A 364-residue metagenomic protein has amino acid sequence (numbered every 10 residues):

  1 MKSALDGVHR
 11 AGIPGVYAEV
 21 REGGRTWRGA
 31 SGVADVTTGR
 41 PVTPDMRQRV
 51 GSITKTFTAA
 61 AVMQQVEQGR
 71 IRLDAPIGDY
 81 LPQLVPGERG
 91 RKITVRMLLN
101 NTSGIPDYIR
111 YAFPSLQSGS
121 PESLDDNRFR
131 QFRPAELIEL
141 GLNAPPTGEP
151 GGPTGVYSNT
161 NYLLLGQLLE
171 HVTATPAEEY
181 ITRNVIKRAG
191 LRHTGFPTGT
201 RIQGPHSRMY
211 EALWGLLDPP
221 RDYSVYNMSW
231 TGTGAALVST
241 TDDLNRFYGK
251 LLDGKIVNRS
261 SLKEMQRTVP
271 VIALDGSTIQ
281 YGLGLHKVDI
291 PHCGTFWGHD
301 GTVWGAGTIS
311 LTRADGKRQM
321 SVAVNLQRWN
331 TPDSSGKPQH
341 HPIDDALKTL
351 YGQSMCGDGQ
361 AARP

Functional and structural regions predicted by a protein language model:
M1-G29, P219-P364: Catalytic loop of the DD-peptidase/beta-lactamase superfamily, centered on the K-T-G motif and neighboring
L5, G24, T58, V62 (+6 more regions): Residue-level preference for non-acidic, small/hydrophobic
P14, T37-L98, G148-S158, G232: Short active-site loop at a secondary-structure junction that contains or immediately precedes the catalytic residue(s)
A30, P41, R49, P76-Y80 (+3 more regions): Conserved beta-strand positions that form and line the central face of beta-propeller blades
G32-A34: Solvent-exposed serine/threonine-rich low-complexity stretches and specific carbohydrate-binding patches
V36-T37, A174: Short, cysteine-centered beta-strand-loop-beta hairpins and adjacent loop/turn segments enriched in charged/polar
E88-F296: Short, surface-exposed loop or secondary-structure junction motifs that flank catalytic or metal-binding residues
